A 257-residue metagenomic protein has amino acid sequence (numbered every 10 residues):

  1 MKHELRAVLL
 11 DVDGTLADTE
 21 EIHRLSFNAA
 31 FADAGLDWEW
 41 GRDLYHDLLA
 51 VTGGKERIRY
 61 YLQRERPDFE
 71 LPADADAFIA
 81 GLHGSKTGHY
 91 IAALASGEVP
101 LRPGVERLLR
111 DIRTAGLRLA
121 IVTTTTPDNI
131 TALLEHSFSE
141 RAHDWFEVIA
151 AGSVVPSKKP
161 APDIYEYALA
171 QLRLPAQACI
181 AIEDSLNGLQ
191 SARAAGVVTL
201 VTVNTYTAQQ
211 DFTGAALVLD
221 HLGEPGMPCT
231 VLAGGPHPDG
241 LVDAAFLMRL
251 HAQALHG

Functional and structural regions predicted by a protein language model:
K2-L5, R110, T126-G257: Asp-based, Mg2+/Mn2+-dependent phosphohydrolase catalytic module
K2-V12, L16-P103, R110-A115: N-terminal helical cap/lid subdomain that shapes the substrate entry/recognition surface in HAD-like hydrolases
T15, T123-T125: Conserved phosphate-coupling serine/threonine residues in phosphotransfer and NTP-handling enzymes
F27, K86, T123, A161 (+1 more regions): Residue-level signature of catalytic and energy-coupling elements of molecular machines, predominantly ATP/GTP-dependent
W38-W40, F69, L119, A176 (+1 more regions): Residue-level detector of short coil/turn "hinge" positions at structural boundaries
L101, V122, S157: Residue-level marker of regulatory loop/turn positions in helix-turn-helix DNA-binding domains and in histidine
L117-L119, T123: A structural preference for short, pocket-lining loop segments at secondary-structure junctions
